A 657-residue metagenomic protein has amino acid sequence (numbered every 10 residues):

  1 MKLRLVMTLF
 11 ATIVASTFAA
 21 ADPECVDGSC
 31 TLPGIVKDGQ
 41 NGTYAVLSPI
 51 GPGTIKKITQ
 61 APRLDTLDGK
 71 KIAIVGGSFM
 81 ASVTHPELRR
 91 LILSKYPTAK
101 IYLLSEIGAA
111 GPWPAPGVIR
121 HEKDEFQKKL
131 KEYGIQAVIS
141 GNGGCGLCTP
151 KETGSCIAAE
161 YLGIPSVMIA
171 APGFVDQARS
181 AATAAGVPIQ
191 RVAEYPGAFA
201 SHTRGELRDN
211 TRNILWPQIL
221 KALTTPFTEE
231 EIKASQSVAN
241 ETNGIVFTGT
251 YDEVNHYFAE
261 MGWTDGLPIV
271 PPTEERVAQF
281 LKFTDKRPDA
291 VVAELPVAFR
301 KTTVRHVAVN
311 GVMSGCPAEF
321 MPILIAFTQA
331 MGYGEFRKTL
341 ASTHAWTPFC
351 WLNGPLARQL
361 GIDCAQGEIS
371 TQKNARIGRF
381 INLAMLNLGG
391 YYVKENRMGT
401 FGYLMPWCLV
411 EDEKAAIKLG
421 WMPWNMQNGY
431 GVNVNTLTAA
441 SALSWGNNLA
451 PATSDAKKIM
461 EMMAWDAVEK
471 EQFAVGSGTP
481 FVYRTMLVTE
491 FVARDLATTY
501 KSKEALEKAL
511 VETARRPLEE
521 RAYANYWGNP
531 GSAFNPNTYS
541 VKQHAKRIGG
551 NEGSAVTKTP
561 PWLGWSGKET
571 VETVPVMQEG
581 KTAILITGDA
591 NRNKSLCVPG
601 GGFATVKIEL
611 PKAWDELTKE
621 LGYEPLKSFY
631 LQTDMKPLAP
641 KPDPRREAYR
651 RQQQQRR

Functional and structural regions predicted by a protein language model:
M7-T17: Bacterial N-terminal signal peptides
A19-I50: Helix-enriched interaction subdomains in cytosolic or periplasmic regions, typified by TIR/SEFIR signaling/NADase cores
V75-Y102: Glycine-rich phosphate/diphosphate-binding loop of Rossmann-like nucleotide-binding domains
K95-P114, I189-P196: Short beta-strand elements in bilobed, periplasmic/extracellular small-molecule ligand-binding domains
A109-K128: Charged, often glycine-rich, active-site loop that binds/positions anionic groups
K151-R179, R191-Y195: Short, acidic/small-residue loops that bind anionic groups at enzyme active sites
P196-I232: A charged, well-structured terminal subsegment
E241-R657: Non-transmembrane, aqueous-exposed alpha-helical and coiled segments at domain scale
